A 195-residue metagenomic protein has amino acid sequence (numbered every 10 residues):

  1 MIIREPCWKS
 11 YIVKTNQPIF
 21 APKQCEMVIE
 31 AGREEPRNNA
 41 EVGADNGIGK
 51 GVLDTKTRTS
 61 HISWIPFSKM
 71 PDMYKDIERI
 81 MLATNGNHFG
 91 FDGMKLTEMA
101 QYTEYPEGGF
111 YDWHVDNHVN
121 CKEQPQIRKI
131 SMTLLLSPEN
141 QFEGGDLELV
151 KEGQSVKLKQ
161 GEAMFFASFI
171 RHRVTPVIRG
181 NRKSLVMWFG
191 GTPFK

Functional and structural regions predicted by a protein language model:
M1-A163, F169-K195: Fe(II)/2-oxoglutarate oxygenase catalytic core
